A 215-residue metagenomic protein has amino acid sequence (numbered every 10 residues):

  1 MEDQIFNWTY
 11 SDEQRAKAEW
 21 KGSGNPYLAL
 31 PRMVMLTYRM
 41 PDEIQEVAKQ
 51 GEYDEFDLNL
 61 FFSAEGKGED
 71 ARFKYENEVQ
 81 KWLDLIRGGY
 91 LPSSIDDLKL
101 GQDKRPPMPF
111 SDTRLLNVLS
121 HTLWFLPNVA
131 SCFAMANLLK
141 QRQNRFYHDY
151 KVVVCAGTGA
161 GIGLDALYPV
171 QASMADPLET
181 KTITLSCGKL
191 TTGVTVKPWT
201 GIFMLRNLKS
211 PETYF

Functional and structural regions predicted by a protein language model:
M1, Y147, K151-F215: Conserved RecA-like P-loop NTPase helicase motor core
E2-H121: Interdomain helical connector at the RecA1-RecA2 junction of SF1/SF2 helicase-like NTPases
S23-L28, Q143-Y147, D176: Short, conserved catalytic or adaptor-binding loops enriched in Gly and charged residues
M40-P41, V129-S131, L190-T191, K209: Short, solvent-exposed loop/turn segments at secondary-structure junctions
Q50-D57, F125, A136-K140, L167-A172 (+1 more regions): "Short basic amphipathic alpha-helical interaction patches in structured regions
S120-N128: Conserved RecA-like ASCE P-loop NTPase motor core of nucleic-acid helicases/translocases
N128-V154: Conserved helicase motor "Helicase C" RecA-like lobe of SF1/SF2 P-loop NTPases
